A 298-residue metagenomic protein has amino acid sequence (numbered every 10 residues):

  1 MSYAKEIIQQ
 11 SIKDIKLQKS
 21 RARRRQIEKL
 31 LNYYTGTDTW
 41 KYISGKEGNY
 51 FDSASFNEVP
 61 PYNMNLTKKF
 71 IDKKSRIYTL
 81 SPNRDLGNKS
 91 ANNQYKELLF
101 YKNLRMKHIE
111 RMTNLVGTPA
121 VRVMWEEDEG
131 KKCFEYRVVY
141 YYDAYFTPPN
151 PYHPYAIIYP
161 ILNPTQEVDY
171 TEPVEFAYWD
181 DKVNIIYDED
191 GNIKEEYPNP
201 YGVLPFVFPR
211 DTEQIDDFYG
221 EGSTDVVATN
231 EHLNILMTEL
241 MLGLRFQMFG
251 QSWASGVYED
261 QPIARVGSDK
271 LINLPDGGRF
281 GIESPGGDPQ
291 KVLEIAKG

Functional and structural regions predicted by a protein language model:
M1-C133: Extended, helix-rich architectural segments
M1-N32, W179-F218, L233: N-terminal start-of-domain structural block
A4, P60, M106, R137 (+4 more regions): Generic alpha-helix initiation/capping and coil-helix boundary signal
A4-I8, L31-Y34, I43, F51 (+6 more regions): Extended hydrophobic/Leu-rich segments
F51-A54, V59, N65-T67, K74 (+13 more regions): Intrinsic disorder/low-complexity detector
M106-D216: Extended, regular secondary-structure scaffolds
Y187, G191-G298: Extended, charged amphipathic alpha-helical segments
